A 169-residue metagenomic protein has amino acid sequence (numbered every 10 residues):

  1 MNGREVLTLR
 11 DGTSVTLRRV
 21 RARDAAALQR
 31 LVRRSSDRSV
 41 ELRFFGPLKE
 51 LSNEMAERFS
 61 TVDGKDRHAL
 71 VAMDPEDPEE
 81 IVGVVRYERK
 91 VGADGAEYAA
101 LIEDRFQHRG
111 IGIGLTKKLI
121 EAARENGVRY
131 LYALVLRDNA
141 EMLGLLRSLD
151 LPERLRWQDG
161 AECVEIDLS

Functional and structural regions predicted by a protein language model:
M1-S169: Long, contiguous binding/interaction regions
